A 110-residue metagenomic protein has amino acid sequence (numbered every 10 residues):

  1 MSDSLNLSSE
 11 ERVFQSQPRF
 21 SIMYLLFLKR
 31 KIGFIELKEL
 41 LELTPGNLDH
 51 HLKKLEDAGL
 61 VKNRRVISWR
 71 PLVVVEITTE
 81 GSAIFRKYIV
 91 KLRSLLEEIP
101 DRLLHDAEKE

Functional and structural regions predicted by a protein language model:
S2-N6, L28, S82-E110: Amphipathic alpha-helical dimerization/coiled-coil segments that flank or bridge DNA-binding/regulatory modules
L5-N47, S68-I77, A83: N-terminal helix-turn-helix DNA-binding core of bacterial DNA-binding proteins
L52-K53: Short, hydrophobic-biased segments on the C-terminal half of alpha helices that form "recognition helices"
G59: Glycine-centered, phosphate/nucleic-acid-interacting loop/turn motifs that mediate DNA/RNA or nucleotide
N63: Short beta-strand "wing" residues that participate in macromolecule-binding interfaces
